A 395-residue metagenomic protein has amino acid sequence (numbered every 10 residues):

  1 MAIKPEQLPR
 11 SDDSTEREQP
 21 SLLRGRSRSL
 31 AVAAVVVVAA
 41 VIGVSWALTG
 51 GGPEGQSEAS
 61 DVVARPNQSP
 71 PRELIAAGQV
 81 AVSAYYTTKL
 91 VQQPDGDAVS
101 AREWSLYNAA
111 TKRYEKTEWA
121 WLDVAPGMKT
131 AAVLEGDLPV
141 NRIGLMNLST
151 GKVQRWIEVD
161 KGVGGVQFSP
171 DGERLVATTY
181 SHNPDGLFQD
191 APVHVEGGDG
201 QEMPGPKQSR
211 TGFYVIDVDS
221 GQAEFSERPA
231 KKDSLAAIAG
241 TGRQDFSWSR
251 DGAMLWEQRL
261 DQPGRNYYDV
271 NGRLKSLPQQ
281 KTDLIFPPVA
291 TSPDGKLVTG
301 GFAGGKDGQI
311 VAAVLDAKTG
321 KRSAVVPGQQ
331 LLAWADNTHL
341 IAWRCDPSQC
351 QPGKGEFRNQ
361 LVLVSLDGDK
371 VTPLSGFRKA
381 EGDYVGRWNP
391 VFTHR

Functional and structural regions predicted by a protein language model:
M1-P20, V62-P70, W388-R395: Actinobacteria-biased recognition of intrinsically disordered, low-complexity terminal regions
S14-S60: Hydrophobic single-pass membrane-targeting/anchoring helices
L48-G50, E58-R65, Q93-K116, N141-V159 (+5 more regions): Surface-exposed loop/turn elements that mediate protein-protein interactions on large endomembrane-trafficking
E58-A84: N-terminal low-complexity, Pro/Thr/Ser-rich intrinsically disordered segments that act as propeptides or flexible
P71-V80, W121-T130, L134, L138 (+6 more regions): Blade-terminus and WD-like Trp-Asp/Gly-His loop motifs, strongest in beta-propeller folds
A77-G96, T178-Q208, C345-E356: Short, conserved, GDST-rich strand-edge loop motifs in beta-rich repeat architectures
S105-E227: Long, acidic/polar, low-complexity amphipathic helices and coiled-coil-like
V176-G308: Acidic, serine/threonine- and glycine-rich low-complexity intrinsically disordered segments that serve as flexible
